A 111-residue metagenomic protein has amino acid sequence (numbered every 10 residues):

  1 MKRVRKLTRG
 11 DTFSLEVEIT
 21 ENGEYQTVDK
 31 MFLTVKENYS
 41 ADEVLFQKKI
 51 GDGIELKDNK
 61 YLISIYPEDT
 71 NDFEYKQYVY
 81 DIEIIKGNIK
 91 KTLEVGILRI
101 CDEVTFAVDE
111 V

Functional and structural regions predicted by a protein language model:
M1-V111: Contiguous segments within soluble domain cores/interaction surfaces
